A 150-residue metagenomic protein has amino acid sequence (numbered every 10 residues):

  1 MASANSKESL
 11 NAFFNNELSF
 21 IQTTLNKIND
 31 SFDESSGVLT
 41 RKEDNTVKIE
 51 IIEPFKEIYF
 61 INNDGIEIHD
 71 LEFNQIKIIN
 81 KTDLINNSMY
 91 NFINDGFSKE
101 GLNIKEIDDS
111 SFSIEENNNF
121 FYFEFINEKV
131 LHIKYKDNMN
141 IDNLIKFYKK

Functional and structural regions predicted by a protein language model:
A2-S6: Boundary at the C-terminal end of the N-terminal hydrophobic targeting segment
N11-F32: A short, Trp-centered hydrophobic/proline-enriched beta-strand micro-motif
F14, T40-T46, I61-G65, I107-D109 (+1 more regions): Short, solvent-exposed coil/turn segments at beta-strand boundaries
S31-S35, E43, E53-F55, S98 (+2 more regions): Residues that act as N-cap/strand-start positions at coil-to-secondary-structure junctions
S36-V38, K56-I58, N103, F120-E124: Short, surface-exposed charged micro-motifs
T40-N87, N138-N143: An acidic-aromatic
F73-F112, N117: Flexible, surface-exposed loop/linker segments and immediately adjacent secondary-structure boundaries
K105-K150: Gly/Pro-enriched, hydrophobic low-complexity segments that function as extracytoplasmic propeptides/linkers
